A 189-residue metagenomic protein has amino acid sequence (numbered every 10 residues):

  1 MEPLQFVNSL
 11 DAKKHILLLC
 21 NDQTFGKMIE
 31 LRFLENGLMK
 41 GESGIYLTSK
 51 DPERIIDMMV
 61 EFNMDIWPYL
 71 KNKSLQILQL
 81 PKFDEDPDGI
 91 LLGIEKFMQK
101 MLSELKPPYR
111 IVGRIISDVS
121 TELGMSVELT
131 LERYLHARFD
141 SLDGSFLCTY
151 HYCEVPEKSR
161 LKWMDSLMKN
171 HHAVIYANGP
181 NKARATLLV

Functional and structural regions predicted by a protein language model:
M1-V189: Non-catalytic regulatory/interaction regions at protein termini and inter-domain linkers
